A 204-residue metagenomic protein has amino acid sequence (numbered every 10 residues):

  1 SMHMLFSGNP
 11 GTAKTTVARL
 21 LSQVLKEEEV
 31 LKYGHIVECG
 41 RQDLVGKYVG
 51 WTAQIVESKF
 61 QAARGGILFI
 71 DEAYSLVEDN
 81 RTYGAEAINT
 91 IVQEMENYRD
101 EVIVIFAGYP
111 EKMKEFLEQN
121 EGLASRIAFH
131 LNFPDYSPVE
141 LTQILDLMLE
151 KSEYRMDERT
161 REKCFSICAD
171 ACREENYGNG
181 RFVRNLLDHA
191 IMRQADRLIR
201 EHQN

Functional and structural regions predicted by a protein language model:
M2-G34, S58-A62, I127: Walker A/P-loop
M4, V37-C39, L68-F69, V104: Hydrophobic positions in the central parallel beta-sheet of the AAA+
T12, D43-V45, Y74-L76, Y109-K114 (+2 more regions): Conserved nucleotide-binding/hydrolysis micro-motifs of P-loop NTPases
E28-Y33, E115-E118, A124, F133-Y177 (+1 more regions): Conserved C-terminal "switch" segment of AAA+ ATPases
K32-H35, G65, Y98-V102, L123-F129 (+1 more regions): Short glycine-/polar-rich loops that comprise or flank the Walker A/P-loop and associated switch/sensor motifs
Y33-A63, A85: Short glycine-rich substrate-engagement loop in P-loop NTPases that contacts/grips substrate
C39-G40, A63-T82: Conserved P-loop NTPase "ATPase switch" module shared by AAA+ and STAND
Y74-A124: Conserved catalytic/switch belt of AAA+ P-loop NTPases
